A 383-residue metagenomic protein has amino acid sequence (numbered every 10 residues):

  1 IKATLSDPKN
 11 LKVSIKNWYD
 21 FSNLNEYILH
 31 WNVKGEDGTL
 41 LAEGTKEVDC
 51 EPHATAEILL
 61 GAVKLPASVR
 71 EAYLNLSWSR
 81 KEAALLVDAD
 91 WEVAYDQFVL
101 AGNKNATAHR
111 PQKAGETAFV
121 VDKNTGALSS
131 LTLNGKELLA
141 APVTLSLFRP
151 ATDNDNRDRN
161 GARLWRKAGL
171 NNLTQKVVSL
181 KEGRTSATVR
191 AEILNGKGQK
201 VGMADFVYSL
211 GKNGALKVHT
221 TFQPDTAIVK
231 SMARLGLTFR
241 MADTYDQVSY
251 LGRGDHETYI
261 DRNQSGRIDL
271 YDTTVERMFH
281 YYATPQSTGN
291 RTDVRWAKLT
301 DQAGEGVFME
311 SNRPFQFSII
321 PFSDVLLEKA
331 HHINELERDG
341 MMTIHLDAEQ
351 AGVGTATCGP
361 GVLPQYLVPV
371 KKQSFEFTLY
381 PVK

Functional and structural regions predicted by a protein language model:
I1-L128: Carbohydrate-binding surfaces of carbohydrate-active enzymes
G61-V69, A84, F98-K383: Beta-strand/loop-rich accessory regions of lumenal/periplasmic or secreted enzymes, predominantly carbohydrate-active
